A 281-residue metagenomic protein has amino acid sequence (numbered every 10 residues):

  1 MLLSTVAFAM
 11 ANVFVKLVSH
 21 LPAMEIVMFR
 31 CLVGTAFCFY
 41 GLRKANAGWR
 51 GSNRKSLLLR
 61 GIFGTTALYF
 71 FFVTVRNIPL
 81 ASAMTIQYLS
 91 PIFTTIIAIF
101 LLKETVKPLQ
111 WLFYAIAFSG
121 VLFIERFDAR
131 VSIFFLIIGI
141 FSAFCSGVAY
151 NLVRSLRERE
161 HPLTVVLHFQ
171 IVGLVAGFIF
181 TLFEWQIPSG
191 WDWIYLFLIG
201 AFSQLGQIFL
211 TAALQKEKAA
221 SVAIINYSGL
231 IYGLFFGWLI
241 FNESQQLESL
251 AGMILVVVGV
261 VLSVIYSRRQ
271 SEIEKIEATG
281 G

Functional and structural regions predicted by a protein language model:
M1-E25, R130-S155, K275-G281: Glycine-/small-residue-enriched transmembrane alpha-helix faces in small-molecule transporters and effluxers
M1-V6, T35-L59, P108, E158 (+3 more regions): Membrane-interface interhelical linkers
T5-A9, F39, G61, T65-Y69 (+9 more regions): Hydrophobic/small/kink-forming positions within alpha-helical transmembrane segments of polytopic membrane proteins
V18, I26, R30, T74 (+8 more regions): Hydrophobic/aromatic residues within transmembrane alpha-helices of multi-pass small-molecule transporters
V33-F37, I86-F100, A115, I171-A176 (+2 more regions): Alpha-helical transmembrane segments of compact multi-pass small-molecule transporters, enriched in specific families
A83-L89, L156-I171, Q207-W238: Helix-helix packing/entry segments at the starts of transmembrane helices
Q87, K103-F123, A129, I133-L136 (+2 more regions): Loop-to-transmembrane alpha-helix entry segments
I231-G281: C-terminal-most transmembrane helix of multi-pass membrane proteins
